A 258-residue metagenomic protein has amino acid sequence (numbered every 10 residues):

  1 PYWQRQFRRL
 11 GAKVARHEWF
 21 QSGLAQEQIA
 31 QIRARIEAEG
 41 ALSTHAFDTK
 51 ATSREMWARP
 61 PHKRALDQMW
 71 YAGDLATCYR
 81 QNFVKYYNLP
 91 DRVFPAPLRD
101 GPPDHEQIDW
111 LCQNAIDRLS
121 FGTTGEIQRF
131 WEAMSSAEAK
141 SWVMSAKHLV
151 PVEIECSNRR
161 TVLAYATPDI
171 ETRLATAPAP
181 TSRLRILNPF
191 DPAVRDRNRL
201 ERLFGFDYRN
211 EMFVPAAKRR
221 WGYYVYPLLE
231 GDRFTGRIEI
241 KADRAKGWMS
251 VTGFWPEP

Functional and structural regions predicted by a protein language model:
P1-P258: Long, charged, low-complexity, helical-prone intrinsically disordered regions
